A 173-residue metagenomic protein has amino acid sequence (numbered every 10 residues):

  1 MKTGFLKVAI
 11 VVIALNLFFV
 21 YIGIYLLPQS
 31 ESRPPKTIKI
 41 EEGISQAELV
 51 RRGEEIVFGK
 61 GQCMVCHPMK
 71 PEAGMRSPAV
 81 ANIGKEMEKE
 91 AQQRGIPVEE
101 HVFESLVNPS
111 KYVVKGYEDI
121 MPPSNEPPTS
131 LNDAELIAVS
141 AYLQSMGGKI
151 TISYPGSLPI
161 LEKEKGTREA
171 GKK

Functional and structural regions predicted by a protein language model:
G4, A9-Q29, P122-G166: C-terminal capping alpha-helices of c-type cytochrome domains
S30-G59, G95-I96: Electrostatic cytochrome c docking/interface patches
L49-R52, Q62, V98, V102 (+1 more regions): Stable alpha-helical elements in mature extracytoplasmic
G53, K60-K70, M121, V139-L143: The canonical Cys-X-X-Cys-His
V65-S105, P122-L131: Gly/Gly-Pro-rich "capping" loops immediately C-terminal to redox-active cysteine motifs in periplasmic/lumenal
E99-V107, K111, D133-S140, Q144: An amphipathic alpha-helix signature
K111-Y117, I150-T151: Substrate-binding/catalytic groove segments of enzymes that remodel or degrade extracellular structural polymers
K165-K173: Short, basic, low-complexity termini and linkers enriched in Ser/Thr/Gly/Pro that act as targeting/leader peptides
